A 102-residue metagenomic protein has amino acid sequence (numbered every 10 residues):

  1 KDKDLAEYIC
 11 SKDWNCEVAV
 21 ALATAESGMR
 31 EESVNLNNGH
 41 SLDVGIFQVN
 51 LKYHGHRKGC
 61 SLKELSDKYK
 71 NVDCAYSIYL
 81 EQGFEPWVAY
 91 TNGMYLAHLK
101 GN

Functional and structural regions predicted by a protein language model:
K1-N102: Catalytic glycan-binding domains that act on GlcNAc-containing polysaccharides
